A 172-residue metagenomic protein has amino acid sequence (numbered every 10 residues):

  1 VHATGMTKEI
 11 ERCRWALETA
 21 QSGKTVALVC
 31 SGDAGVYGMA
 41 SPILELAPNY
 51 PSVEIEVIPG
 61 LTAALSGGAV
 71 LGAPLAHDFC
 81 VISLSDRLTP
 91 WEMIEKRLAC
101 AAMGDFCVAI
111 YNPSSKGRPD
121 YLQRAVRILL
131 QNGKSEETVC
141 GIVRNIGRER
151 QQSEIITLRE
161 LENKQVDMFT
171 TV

Functional and structural regions predicted by a protein language model:
V1-A3, I55-V57, V81, C140-I142: Conserved beta-strand scaffold positions in the cores of enzyme catalytic domains, especially in NTP/NDP-utilizing
V1-I55, S66, E162: Class I S-adenosyl-L-methionine
K8-R12, A63, R87-T89, G147-R148: Short acidic loop-to-helix transition motifs that present clustered carboxylates
R14, M39-A40, G67-A69, E92-M93 (+2 more regions): Short, well-ordered secondary-structure micro-motifs
W15-S22, A69-A73, E95-L98, S153-R159: Short, surface-exposed amphipathic charged segments that create phosphate/polyanion-binding patches used for binding
K24-V26, M103-V172: A contiguous loop/helix-start segment that scaffolds small-molecule binding in enzyme catalytic cores
L28-S31, I58, I82-S85, A109-Y111 (+1 more regions): Short beta-strand segments
G35-G104: Class I SAM-dependent methyltransferase SAM-binding "motif I" and its flanking Rossmann-like core
